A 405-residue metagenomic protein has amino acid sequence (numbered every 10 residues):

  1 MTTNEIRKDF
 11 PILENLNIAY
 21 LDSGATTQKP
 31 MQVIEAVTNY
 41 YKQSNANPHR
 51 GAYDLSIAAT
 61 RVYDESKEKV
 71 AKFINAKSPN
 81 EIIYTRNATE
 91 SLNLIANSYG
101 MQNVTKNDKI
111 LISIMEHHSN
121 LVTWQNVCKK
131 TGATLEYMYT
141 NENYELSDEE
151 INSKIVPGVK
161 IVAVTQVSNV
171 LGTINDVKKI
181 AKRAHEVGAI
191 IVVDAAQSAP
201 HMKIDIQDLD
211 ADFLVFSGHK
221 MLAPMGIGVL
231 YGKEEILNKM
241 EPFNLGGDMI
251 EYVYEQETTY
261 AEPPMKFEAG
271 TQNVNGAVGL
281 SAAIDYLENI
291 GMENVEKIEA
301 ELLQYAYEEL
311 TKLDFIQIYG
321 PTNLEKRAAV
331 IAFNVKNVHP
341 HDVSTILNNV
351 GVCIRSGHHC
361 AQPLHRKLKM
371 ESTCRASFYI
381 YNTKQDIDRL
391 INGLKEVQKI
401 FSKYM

Functional and structural regions predicted by a protein language model:
M1-M405: Pyridoxal 5′-phosphate
